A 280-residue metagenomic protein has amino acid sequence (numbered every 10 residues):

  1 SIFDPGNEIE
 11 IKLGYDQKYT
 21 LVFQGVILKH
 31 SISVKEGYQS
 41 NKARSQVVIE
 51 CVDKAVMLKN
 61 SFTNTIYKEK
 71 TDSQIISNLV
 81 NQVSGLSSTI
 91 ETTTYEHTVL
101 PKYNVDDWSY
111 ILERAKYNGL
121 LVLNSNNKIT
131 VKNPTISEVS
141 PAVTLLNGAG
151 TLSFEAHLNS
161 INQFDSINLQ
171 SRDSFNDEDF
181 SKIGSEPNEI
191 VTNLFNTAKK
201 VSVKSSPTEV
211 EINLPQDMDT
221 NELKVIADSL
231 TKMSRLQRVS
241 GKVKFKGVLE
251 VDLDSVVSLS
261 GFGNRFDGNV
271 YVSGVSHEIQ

Functional and structural regions predicted by a protein language model:
S1-I2, L152-Q280: An acidic/polar, Gly/Ser/Thr-rich interaction patch typically located in mid-to-C-terminal regions of proteins
I2-S87, L100: Surface-exposed cap/loop segments at beta↔alpha junctions
P5-N7, L21-F23, A43-V47, S125-I129 (+4 more regions): Envelope-exposed proteins and targeting segments
G14, P134, R172: Surface loops and adjacent helix of pleckstrin homology
Q24-V34, P134-E138, V270-Q280: Short, compositionally biased
R44-A55, I90-L158: Short beta-strand-centered interaction patches in the first periplasmic/extracellular domains of large envelope
E69-Q82, Y103-L112, K116, Q170-R172: Polar, S/T/G-rich
